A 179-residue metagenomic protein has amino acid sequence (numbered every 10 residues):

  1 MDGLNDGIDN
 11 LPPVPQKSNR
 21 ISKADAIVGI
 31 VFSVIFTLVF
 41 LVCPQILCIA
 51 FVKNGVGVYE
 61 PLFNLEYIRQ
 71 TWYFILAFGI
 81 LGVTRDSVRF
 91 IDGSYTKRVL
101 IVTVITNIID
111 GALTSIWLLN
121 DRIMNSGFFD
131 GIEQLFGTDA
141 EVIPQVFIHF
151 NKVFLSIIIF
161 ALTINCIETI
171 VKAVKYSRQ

Functional and structural regions predicted by a protein language model:
M1-Q179: Hydrophobic alpha-helical bundles in membrane proteins
